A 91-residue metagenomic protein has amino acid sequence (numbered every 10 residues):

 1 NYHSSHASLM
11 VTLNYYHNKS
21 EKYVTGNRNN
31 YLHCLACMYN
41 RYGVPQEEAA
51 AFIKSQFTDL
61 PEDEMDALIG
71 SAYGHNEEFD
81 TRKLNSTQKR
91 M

Functional and structural regions predicted by a protein language model:
Y2-M91: Modules that initiate DNA replication and primer synthesis
